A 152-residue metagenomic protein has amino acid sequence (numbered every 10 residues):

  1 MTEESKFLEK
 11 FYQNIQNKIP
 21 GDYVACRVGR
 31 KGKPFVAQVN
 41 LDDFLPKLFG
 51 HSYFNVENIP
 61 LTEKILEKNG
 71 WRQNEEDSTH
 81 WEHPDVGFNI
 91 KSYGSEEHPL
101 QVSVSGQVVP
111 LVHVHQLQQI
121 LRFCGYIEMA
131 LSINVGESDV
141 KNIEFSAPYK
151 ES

Functional and structural regions predicted by a protein language model:
T2-K18: Mixed-charge, Lys/Arg-rich low-complexity intrinsically disordered regions
D22-Y23, R30-P46: Short beta-strand-centered aromatic/proline hotspots
V24-A25, E57: Hydrophobic beta-strand signal
V28, Y53, F88, S95: Catalytic phosphate/metal-binding cores of nucleic-acid and nucleotide-processing enzymes, i.e., regions that mediate
F44-P60: Short, structured interface segments
P60-Q73: Amphipathic alpha-helical segments
Q73-Y93, K141-A147: A cross-family detector of function-defining hotspots
S103-P148, S152: Ampiphathic alpha-helical segments that act as solvent-exposed interaction surfaces
